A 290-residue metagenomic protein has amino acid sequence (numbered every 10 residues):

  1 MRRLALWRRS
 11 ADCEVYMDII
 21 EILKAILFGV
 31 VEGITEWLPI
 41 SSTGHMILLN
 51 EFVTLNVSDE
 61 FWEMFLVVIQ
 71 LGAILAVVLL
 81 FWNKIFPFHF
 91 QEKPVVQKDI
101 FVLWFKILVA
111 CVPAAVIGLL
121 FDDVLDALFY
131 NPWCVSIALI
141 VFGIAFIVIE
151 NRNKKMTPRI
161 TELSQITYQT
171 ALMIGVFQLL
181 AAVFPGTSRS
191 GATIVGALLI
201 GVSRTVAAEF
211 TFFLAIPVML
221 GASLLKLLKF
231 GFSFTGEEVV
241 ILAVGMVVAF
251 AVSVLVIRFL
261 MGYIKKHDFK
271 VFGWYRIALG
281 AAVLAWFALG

Functional and structural regions predicted by a protein language model:
L4-G290: Multi-pass membrane proteins that catalyze or facilitate reactions on polyprenyl-/lipid-phosphate substrates and their
